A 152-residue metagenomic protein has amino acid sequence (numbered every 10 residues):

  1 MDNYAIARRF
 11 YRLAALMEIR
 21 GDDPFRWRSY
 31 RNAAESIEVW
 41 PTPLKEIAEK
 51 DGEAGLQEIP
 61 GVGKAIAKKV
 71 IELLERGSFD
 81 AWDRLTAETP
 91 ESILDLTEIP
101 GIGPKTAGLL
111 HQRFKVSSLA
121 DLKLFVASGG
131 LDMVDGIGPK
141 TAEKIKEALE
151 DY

Functional and structural regions predicted by a protein language model:
M1, R20-W27: Structural motif
N3-R20, E49: Patatin-like phospholipase
I6-A7, D23-R26, L110, A148: A general marker of short, structured functional hotspots
A33-Y152: Accessory alpha-helical DNA-binding modules that contact the DNA backbone or grooves
